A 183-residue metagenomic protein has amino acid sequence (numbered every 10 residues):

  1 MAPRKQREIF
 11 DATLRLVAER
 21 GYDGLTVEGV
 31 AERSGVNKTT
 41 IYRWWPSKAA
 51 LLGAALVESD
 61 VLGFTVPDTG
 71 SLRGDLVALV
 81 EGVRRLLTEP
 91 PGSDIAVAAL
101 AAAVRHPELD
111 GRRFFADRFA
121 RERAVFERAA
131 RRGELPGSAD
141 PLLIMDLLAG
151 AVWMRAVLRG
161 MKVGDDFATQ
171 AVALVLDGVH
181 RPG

Functional and structural regions predicted by a protein language model:
M1-G35, A50: Basic, helix-initiating cap at the start of DNA-binding domains
S34-W45: Short hydrophobic/aromatic patch on the recognition helix
A50-S59: Alpha-helical DNA-contacting segments of helix-turn-helix folds
A55-L56, L87-L109: Amphipathic alpha-helical segments used for helix-helix packing
F64-S93, I144: Hydrophobic alpha-helical connector segments
A78, A120-R131, L158-G183: C-terminal peripheral helix-coil segments that are non-catalytic and often amphipathic
L100-A101, E127, P136-L158, D166-L176: Hydrophobic alpha-helical segments that form the core of small-molecule binding pockets and/or dimer interfaces
P107-R132, P141-L142: Amphipathic alpha-helical packing segments from all-alpha helical-bundle domains
